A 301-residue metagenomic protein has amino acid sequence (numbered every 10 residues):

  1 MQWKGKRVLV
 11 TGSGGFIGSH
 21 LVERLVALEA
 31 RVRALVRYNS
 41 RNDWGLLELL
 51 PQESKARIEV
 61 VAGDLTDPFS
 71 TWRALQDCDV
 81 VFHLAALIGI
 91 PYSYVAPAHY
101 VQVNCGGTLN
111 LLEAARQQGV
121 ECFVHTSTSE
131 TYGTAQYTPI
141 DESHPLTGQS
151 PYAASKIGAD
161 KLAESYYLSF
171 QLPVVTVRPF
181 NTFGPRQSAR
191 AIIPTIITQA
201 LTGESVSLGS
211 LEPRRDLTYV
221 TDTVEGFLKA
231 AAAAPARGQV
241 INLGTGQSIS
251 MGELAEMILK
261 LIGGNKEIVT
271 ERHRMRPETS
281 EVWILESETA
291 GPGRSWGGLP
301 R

Functional and structural regions predicted by a protein language model:
M1-T182: N-terminal Rossmann-like NAD(P)+-binding domain of SDR-like oxidoreductases, especially those catalyzing
E23-A30, A34, G63, P194 (+1 more regions): C-terminal substrate-binding subdomain of Rossmann-fold SDR/epimerase-dehydratase oxidoreductases
R37, W44-L47, Q136-T138, Q187-R190 (+3 more regions): Short aromatic-enriched loop/helix-cap "lid" or pocket-rim segments at secondary-structure transitions that line
S54, Q136, P185-A189, Q247 (+2 more regions): Residue-level signature of the cytosolic catalytic core of signaling kinases
F69-W72, P91, A98, L109 (+8 more regions): Residues in well-ordered alpha-helical elements
N110, N181, Q187, P213-R215: Heptad-repeat alpha-helical coiled-coil signaling segments
G158, L162, Y166, I196 (+2 more regions): Hydrophobic alpha-helix immediately C-terminal to the catalytic Tyr-X-X-X-Lys motif of short-chain
